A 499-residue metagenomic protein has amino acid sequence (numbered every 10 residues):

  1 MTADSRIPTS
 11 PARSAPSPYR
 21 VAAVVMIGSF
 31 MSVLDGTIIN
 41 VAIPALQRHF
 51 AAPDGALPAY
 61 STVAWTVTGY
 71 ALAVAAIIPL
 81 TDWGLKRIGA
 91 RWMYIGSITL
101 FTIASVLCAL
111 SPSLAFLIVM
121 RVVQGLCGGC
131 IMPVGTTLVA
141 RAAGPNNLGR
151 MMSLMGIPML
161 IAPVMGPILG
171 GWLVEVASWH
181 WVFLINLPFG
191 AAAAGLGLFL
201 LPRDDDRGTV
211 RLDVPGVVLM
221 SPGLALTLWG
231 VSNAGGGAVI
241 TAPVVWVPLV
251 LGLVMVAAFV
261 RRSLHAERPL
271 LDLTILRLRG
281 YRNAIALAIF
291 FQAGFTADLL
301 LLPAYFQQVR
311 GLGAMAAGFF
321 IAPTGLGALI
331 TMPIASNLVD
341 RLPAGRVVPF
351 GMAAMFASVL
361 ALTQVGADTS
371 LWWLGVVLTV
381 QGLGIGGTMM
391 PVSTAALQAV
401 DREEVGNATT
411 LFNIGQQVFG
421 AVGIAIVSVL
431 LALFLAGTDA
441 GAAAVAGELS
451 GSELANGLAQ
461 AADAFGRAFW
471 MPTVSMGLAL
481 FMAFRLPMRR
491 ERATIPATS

Functional and structural regions predicted by a protein language model:
M1-S17, D206, L449-L458, F484-S499: Intrinsic disorder in cytosolic terminal tails and internal cytosolic loops of multi-pass membrane transporters
P11-R13, N146, A192-S221, G236-T241 (+4 more regions): Flexible interhelical linker loops that connect adjacent transmembrane helices in multi-pass membrane transporters
A22-V41, F50-A51, Y60, A64-G69 (+7 more regions): 12-transmembrane solute porter fold
A45, W83, R87-I88, L110 (+13 more regions): Membrane-interface helix caps of multi-pass small-molecule transporters
H49-A51, L57, G89, L110-F116 (+5 more regions): Helix-breaking motifs and short loop linkers at transmembrane-helix boundaries and internal kinks in secondary membrane
L80-G216, R402: Helix-loop-helix hairpins in multi-pass membrane proteins, especially solute transporters
E175-L187, N233-V245, G313, A432-T473: A membrane-interface helix-boundary motif in multi-pass transporters
L187-D206, S221-N233, L251-H265, A479-R489: C-terminal membrane-cytosol helix-exit motif in multi-pass small-molecule transporters
